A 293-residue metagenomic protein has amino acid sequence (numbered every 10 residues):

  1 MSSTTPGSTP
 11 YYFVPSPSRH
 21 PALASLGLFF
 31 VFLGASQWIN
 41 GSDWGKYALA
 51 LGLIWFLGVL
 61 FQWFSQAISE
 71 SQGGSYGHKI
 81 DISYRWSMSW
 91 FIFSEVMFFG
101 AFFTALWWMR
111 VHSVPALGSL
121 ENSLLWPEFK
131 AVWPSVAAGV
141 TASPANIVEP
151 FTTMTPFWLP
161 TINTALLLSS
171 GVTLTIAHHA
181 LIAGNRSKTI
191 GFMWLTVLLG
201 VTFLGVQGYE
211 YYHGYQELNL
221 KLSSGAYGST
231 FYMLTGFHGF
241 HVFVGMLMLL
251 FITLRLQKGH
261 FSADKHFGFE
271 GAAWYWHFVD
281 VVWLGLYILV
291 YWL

Functional and structural regions predicted by a protein language model:
M1-L293: ...captures the hydrophobic TM-helix bundle architecture rather than a specific catalytic motif, and can also fire on
